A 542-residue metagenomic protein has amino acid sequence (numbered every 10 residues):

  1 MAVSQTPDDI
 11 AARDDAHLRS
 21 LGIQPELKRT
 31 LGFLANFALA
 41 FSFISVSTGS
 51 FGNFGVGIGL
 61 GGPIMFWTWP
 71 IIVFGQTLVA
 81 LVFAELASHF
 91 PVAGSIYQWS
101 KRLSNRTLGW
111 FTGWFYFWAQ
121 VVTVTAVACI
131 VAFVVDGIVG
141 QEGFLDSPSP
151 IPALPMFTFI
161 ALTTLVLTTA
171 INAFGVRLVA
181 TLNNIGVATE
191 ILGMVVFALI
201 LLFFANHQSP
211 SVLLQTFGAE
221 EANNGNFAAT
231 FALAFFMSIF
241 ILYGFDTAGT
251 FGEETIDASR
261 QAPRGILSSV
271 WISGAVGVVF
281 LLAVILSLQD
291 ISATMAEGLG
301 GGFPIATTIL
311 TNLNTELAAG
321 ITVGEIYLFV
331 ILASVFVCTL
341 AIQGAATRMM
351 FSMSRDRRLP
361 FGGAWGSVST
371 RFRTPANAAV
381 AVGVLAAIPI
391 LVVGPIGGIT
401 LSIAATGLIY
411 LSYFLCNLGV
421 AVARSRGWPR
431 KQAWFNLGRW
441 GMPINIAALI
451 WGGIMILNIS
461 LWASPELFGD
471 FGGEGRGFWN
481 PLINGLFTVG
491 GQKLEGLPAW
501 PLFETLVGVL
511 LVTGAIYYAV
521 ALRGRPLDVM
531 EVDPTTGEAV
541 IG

Functional and structural regions predicted by a protein language model:
M1-L31, D356, N417-I444, W462-G542: Terminal cytosolic tails of multi-pass membrane transporters, especially the segment immediately following the final
L31, A35-F51, A161-L167, L201 (+2 more regions): Hydrophobic, membrane-embedded alpha-helices of multi-pass small-molecule transporters
T48-P150, I272, V279, F503-G514: Extracellular loop-to-transmembrane helix junctions
V92, F115-A132, L242, D246-T255 (+2 more regions): Membrane-helix boundary/coupling elements in multi-pass transport proteins
Y97-K101, A128-F159, G193, G252-I272 (+2 more regions): Helix-loop-helix connectors at the membrane interface of multi-pass transporters/channels
Q98-W99, N105, G137-D146, F217-E221 (+3 more regions): TM-loop-TM module centered on a large, flexible mid-protein loop between adjacent transmembrane helices in multi-pass
F133-G140, A188-A219, I239, L282-D290 (+2 more regions): Hydrophobic alpha-helical segments and their helix-loop junctions in multi-pass secondary transporters
M156-Q208, Y243, I266-W271, S402-L415 (+3 more regions): Membrane-interface loop-to-helix entry segments
